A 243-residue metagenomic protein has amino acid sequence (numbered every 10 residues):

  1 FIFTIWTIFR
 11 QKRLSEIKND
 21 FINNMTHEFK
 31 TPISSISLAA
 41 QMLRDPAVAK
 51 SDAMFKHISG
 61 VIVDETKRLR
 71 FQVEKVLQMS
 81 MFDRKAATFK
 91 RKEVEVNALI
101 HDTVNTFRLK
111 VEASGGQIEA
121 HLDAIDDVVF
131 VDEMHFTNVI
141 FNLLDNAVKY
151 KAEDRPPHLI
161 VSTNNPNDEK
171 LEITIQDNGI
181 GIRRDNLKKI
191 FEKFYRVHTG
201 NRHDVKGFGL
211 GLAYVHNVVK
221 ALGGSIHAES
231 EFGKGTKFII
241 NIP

Functional and structural regions predicted by a protein language model:
D64-L69: Short alpha-helical segment of the dimerization/phosphotransfer core of two-component systems
R84-F89, V128-V131: Conserved micro-motifs of the catalytic ATP-binding
K90-E95, E112, Q117-D127, P166: Conserved catalytic submotifs in the C-terminal HATPase_c
A147-V148: Short helix-loop "hinge" at the ATP-lid/N-box region of the Bergerat-fold HATPase_c
I182-F194, H216: Short conserved segment of the HATPase_c
G211, V215: Short alpha-helical Gxxx[C/S/T] motif in the catalytic ATP-binding
L222-G224: Conserved glycine-rich
